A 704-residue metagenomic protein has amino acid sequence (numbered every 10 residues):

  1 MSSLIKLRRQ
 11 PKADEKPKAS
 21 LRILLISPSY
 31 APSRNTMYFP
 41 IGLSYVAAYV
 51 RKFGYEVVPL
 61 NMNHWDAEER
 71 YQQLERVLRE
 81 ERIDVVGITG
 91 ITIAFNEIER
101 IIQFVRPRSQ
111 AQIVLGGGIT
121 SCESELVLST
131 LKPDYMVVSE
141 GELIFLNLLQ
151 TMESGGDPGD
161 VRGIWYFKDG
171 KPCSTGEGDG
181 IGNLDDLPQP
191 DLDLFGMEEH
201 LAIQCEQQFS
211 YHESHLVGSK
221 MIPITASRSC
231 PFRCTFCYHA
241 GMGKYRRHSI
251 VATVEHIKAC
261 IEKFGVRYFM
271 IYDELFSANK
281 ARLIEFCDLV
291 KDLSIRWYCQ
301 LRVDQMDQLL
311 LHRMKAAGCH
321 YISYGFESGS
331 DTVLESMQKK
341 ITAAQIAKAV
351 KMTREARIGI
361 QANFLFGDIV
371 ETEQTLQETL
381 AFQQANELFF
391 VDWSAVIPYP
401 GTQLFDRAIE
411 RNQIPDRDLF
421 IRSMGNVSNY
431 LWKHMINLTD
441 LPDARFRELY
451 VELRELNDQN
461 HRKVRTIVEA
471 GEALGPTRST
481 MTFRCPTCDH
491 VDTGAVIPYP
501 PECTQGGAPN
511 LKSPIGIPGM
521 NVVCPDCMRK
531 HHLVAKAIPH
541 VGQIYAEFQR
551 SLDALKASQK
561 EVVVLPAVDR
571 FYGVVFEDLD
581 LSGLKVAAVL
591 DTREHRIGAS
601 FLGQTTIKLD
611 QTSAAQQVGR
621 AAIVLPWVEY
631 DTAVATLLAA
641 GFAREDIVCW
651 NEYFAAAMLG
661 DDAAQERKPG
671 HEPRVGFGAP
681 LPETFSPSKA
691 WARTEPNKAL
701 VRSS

Functional and structural regions predicted by a protein language model:
L4-L7, E15-P17, L21-S33, G163-K168 (+5 more regions): C-terminal accessory regions of radical SAM enzymes
S33-L43: Glycine- and acidic-residue-enriched helix-capping/strand-helix junction motifs
L43, A47, L74, E99-I102 (+8 more regions): Generic structural signal for well-ordered alpha-helices, preferentially at hydrophobic/aromatic core positions
Y49-L184, S394-G401: Glycine-rich beta-alpha loop elements in corrinoid/cobalamin-binding modules across cobalamin-dependent enzymes
D66, V85-T89, V114, I261-Y272 (+6 more regions): Conserved C-terminal portion of the radical SAM core fold that forms the substrate/S-adenosylmethionine-binding
P107-Q112, P133, I295, C319 (+2 more regions): A short helix->loop->beta-strand "cap" motif at the edges of active sites that frequently abuts
D191-I360, G494-Q505, L511, P518-V522: Radical SAM [4Fe-4S] cluster-binding motif and immediate context
T487-D489, C524-S704: Hydrophobic, well-ordered beta-alpha structural blocks that scaffold small-molecule cofactor pockets
